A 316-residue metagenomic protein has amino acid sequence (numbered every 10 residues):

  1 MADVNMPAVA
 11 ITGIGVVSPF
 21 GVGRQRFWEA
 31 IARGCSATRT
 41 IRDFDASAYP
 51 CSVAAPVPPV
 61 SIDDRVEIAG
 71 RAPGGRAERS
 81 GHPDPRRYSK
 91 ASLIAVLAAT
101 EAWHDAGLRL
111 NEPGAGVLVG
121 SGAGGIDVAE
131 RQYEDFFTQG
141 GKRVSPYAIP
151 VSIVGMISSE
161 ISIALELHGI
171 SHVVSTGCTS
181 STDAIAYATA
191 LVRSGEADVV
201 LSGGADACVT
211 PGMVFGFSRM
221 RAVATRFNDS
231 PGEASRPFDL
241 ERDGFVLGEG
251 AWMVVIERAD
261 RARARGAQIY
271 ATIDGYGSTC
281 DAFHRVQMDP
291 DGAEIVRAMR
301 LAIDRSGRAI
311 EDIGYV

Functional and structural regions predicted by a protein language model:
M1-M6, R42, D105-G120, Q132-P146 (+5 more regions): Structural signature of cysteine-dependent C-C bond-forming condensing enzymes
P7-T12, C35-T40, P50, S230-Y315: Condensing-enzyme catalytic core mediating Claisen C-C bond formation in acyl metabolism
I11, W28, A32-T176, A205-V214 (+1 more regions): Conserved beta-ketoacyl condensing-enzyme motif
G15-V17, S121-G124, T176-S180, G204-V209 (+2 more regions): Acidic, glycine-rich active-site loops and adjacent beta-strand->loop/helix elements that engage anionic groups
S18-Q25, R39-T40: Short N-terminal binding/cap micro-motifs at the start of the first secondary-structure element
A46-P59, G125-V128, A207-S235, S278-R297: Active-site-adjacent elements of ketosynthase-type condensing enzymes
A95-G107, V154-S158, S162-D206, F245-A267: Active-site-proximal alpha-helical scaffold in enzymes
